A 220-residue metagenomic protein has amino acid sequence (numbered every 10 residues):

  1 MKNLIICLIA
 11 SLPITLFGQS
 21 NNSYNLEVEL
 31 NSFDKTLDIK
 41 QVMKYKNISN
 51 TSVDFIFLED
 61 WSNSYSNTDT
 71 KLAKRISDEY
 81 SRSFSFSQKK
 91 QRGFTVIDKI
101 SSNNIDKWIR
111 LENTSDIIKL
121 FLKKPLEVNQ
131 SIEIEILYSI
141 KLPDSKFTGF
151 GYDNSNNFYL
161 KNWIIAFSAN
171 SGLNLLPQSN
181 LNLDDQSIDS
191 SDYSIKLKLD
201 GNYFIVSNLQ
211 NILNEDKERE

Functional and structural regions predicted by a protein language model:
M1-N22: Bacterial Sec-dependent N-terminal signal peptides
L16-D38, N50-S52: N-terminal, polar/Ser/Thr-rich
L26-E29, M43, K107-I109, F121-L126 (+2 more regions): Beta-strand-rich interaction surfaces with strong enrichment in secreted/lumenal proteins
K35-D69, R75-S83: Ligand-binding face of N-terminal immunoglobulin V-set domains in extracellular IgSF glycoproteins
S62-L72, Y203-S207, E218: Short aromatic-acidic-glycine turn motif
Y80-F94, L137-E220: Extended, low-hydrophobicity, Ser/Thr/Pro/Gly-biased non-transmembrane segments
D116-L120, I132: Short strand-edge motifs at loop-to-beta-strand transitions and within beta-strands of extracellular beta-rich domains
E127-I136: Short Pro-Gly-centered flexible turn/kink motifs
